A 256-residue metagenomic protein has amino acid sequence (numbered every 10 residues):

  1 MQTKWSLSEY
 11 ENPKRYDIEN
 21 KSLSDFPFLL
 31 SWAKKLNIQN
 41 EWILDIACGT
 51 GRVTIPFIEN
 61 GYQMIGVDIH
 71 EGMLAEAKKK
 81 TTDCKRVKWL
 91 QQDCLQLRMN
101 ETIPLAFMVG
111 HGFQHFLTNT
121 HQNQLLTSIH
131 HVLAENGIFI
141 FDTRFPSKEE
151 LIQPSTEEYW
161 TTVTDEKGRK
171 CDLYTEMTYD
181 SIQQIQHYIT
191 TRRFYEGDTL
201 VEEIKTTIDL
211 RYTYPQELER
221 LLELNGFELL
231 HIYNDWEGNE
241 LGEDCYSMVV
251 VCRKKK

Functional and structural regions predicted by a protein language model:
M1-Q39: Conserved class I S-adenosyl-L-methionine
N40-G49: Conserved class I S-adenosyl-L-methionine
R52-Q96: Class I SAM-dependent methyltransferase SAM/SAH-binding core
L95-L105: A short acidic, Gly/Pro-enriched loop at the edge of an enzyme's catalytic core that lines a small-molecule cofactor
N123-E135: A short glycine-rich, Lys/Arg-flanked "PGG" loop and its adjoining helix->strand segment in the class I
N136-T143: Conserved beta-strand signature within the Rossmann-like core of class I S-adenosyl-L-methionine
T143-E219: SAM-dependent methyltransferase
D209-K256: C-terminal lobe and adjacent flexible extensions of AdoMet/dcAdoMet transferase-like proteins
